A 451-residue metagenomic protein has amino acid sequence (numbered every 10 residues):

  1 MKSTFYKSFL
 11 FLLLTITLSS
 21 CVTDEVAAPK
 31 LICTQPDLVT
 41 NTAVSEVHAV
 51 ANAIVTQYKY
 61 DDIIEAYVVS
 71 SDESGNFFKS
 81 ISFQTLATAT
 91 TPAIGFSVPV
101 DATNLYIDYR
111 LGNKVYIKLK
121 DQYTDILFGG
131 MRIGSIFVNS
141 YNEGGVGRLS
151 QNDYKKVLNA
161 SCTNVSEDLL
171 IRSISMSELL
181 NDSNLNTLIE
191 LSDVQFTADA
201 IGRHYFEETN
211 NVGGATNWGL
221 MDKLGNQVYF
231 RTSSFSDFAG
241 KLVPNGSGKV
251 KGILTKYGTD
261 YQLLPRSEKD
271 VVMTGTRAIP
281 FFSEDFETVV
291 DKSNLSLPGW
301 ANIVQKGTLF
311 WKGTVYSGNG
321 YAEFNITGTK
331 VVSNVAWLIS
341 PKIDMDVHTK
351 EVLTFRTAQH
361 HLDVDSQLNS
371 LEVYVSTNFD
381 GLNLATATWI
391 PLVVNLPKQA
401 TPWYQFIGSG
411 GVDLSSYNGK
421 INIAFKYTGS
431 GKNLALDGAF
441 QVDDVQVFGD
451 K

Functional and structural regions predicted by a protein language model:
M1-L10: Bacterial N-terminal signal peptides that target proteins for export
T17-S20: C-terminal motif of bacterial Sec signal peptides marking the signal peptidase cleavage site
V22-F78, S82-P280: OB-fold nucleic-acid-binding modules
E73-N76, T197-G202, D346-T349, A358-L368 (+2 more regions): Extended, low-complexity, turn-rich repeat/linker tracts enriched in Gly/Pro/Ser/Thr and Asp/Glu that occur
L119, F286, S340, M345-D363 (+2 more regions): Extracellular beta-strand-rich recognition modules
D285-T327: Extracellular glycan-recognition surfaces and repeat-rich motifs
K330-H348, V352, F406-G411, Q441-V442: Short beta-strands within extracellular/lumenal beta-sheet-rich domains
L396-K451: Terminal, low-complexity interaction segments
